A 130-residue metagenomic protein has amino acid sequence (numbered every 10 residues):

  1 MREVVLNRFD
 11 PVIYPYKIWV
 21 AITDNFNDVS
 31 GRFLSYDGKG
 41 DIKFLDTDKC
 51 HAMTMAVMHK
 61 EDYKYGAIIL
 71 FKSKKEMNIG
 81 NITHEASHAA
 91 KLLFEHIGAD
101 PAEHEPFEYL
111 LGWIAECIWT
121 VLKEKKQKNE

Functional and structural regions predicted by a protein language model:
M1-K49: Non-catalytic terminal regions of proteins
I22-D28, S73-N78, I97: Intrinsic-disorder/low-complexity, polar/charged segments
L34-E76, A89-L93: Active-site scaffold of zinc-dependent metalloenzymes
M77-A86: Short alpha-helical catalytic segment bearing the HExxH-like zincin motif of zinc-dependent metalloproteases
A86-E103: Catalytic Zn2+-binding segment of zinc metalloproteases
P101-E130: Post-HExxH zinc-binding segment in Zn-dependent metallohydrolases
